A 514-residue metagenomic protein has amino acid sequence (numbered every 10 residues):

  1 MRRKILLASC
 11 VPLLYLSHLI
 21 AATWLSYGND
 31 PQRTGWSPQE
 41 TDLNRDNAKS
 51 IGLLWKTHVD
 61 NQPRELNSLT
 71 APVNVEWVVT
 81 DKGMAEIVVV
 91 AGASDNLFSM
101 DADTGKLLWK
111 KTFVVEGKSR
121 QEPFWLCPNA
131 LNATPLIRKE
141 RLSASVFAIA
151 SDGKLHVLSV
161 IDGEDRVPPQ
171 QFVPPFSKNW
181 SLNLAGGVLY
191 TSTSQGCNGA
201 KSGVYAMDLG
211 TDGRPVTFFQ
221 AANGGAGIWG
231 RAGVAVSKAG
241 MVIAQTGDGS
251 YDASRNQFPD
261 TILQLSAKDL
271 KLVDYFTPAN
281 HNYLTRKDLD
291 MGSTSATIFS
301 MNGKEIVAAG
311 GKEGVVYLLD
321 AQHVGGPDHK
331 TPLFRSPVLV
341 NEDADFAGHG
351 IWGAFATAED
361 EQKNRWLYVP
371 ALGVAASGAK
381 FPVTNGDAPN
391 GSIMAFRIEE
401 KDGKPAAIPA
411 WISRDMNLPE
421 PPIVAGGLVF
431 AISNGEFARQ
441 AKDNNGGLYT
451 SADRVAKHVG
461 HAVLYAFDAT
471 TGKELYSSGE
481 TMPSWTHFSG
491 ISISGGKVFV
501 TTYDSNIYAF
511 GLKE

Functional and structural regions predicted by a protein language model:
M1-K4: Positively charged n-region of N-terminal signal peptides that target proteins for export
A8-H18: Bacterial N-terminal signal peptides
A22-L54: Blade/loop signatures of beta-propeller domains
T41-L66, V79-M84, D95-N129, I137-F176 (+5 more regions): Extracytoplasmic/lumenal domain signature
T70-E76, V88-V90: General structural concept
